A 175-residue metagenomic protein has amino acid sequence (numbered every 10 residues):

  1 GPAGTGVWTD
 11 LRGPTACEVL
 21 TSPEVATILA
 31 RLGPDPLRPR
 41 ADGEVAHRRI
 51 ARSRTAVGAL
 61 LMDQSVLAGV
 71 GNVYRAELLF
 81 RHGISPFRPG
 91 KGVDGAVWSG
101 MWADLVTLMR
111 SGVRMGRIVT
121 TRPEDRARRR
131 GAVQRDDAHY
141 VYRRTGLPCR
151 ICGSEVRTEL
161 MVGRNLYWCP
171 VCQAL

Functional and structural regions predicted by a protein language model:
G1-L175: Structured catalytic/nucleic-acid-binding cores of DNA maintenance enzymes
